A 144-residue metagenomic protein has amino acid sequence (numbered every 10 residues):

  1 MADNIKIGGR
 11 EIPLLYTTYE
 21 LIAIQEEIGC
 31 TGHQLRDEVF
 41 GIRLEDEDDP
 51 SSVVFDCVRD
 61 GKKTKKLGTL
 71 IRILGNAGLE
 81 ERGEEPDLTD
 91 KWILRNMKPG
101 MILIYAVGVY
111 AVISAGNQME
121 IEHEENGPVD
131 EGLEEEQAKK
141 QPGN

Functional and structural regions predicted by a protein language model:
M1-E11, C30-G61, K65, L79-N144: Charged interaction scaffolds used for protein-protein
L15-T17: Short linear motifs in exposed loops
E20-I22, G41: Generic secondary-structure boundary signal with a strong preference for alpha-helix termini
I22-I28: Short Gly/aromatic-enriched secondary-structure transition segments
K65-I73: Elongated alpha-helical scaffolds
